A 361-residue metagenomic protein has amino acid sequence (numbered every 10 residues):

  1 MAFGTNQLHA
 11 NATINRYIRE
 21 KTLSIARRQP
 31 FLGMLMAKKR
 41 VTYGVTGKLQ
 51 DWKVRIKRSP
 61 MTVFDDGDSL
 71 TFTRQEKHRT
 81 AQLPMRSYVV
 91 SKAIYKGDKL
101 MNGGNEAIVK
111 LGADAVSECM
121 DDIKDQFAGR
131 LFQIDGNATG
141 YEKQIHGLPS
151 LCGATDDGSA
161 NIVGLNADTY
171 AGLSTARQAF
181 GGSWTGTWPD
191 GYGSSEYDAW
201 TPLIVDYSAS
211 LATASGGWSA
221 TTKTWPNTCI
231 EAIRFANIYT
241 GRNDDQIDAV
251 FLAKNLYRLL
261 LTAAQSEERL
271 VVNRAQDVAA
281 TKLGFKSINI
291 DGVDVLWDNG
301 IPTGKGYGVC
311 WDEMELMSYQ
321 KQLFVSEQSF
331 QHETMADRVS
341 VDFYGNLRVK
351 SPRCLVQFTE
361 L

Functional and structural regions predicted by a protein language model:
A2-I56, A81-L361: Core alpha/beta structural scaffold of self-assembling particle/tube/pore-forming proteins
R55-H78: N-terminal low-complexity, intrinsically disordered segments
